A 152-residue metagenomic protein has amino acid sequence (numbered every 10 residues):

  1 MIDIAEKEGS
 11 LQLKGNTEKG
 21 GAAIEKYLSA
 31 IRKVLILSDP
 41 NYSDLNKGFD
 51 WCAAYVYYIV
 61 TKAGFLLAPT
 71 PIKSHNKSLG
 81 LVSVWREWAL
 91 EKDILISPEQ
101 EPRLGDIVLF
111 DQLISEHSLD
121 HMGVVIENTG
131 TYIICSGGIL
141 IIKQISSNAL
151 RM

Functional and structural regions predicted by a protein language model:
M1-T70: N-terminal capping segments
L66-I142: ...with weaker cross-activation on analogous glycine-rich loops/strands in unrelated enzymes
I142-R151: Catalytic alpha/beta core of large soluble enzyme barrels
